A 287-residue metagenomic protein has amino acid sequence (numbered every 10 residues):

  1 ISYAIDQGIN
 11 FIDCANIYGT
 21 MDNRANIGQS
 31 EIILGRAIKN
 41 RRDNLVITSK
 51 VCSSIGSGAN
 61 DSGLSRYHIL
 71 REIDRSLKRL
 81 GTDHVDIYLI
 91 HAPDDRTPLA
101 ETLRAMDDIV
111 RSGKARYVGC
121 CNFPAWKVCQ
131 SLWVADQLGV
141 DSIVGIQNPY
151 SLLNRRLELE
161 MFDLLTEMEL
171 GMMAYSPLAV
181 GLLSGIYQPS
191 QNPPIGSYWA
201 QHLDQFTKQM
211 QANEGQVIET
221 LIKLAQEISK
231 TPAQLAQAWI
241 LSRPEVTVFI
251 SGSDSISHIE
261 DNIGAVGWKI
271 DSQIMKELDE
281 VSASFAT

Functional and structural regions predicted by a protein language model:
I1-A4, L64-L80, V128-W133: Short, acidic/polar
I1-L45, T287: N-terminal binding-site loop/beta-alpha segment at the start of enzyme catalytic domains that lines or forms
I5-D6, G35-V46, L77-G81, V110 (+1 more regions): Acidic (Asp/Glu)-rich catalytic clusters
I12, V85, V118: Glycine-centered flexible beta-alpha turn that most often forms the glycine-rich phosphate-binding loop
Y18-D22, S54-N60, H258: A short acidic, helix-capping loop that chelates divalent metal ions and anchors anionic groups
I55-L70, H91-T97: Active-site mouth loops of central-metabolism enzymes
L77-T97: Active-site groove signature of glycoside hydrolases
P93, T97-A286: Beta/alpha (TIM)-barrel catalytic core signal, keyed to glycine-rich beta->alpha loops juxtaposed to Asp/Glu that bind
